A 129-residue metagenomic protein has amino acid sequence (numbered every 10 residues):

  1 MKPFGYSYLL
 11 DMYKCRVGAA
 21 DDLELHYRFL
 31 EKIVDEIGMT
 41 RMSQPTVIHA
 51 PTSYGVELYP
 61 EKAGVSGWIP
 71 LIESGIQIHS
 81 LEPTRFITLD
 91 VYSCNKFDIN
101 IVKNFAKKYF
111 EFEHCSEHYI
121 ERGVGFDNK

Functional and structural regions predicted by a protein language model:
M1-K129: Polybasic/polar functional segments that serve as interface/processing modules
